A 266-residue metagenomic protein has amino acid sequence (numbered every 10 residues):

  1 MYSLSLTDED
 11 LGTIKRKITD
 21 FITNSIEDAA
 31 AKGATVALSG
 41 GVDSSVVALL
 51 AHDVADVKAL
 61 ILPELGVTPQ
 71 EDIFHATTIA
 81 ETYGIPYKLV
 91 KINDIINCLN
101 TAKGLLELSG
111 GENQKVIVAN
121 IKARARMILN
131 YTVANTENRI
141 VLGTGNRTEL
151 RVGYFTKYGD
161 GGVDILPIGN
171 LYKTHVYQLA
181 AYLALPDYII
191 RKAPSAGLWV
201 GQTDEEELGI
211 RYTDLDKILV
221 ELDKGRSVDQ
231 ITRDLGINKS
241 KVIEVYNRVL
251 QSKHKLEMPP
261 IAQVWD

Functional and structural regions predicted by a protein language model:
M1-V152, I231: ATP-dependent adenylation/nucleotidyltransferase module used to activate substrates
M1-V36, V42, V46-L50, V54 (+2 more regions): Peripheral terminal appendages
T23, A48, H52, T77 (+5 more regions): Predominant activation on well-ordered alpha-helical scaffold segments within soluble catalytic domains
D56, G104-L105, D160, L185 (+2 more regions): Residue-level marker of structural boundaries
K58-L60, D164, V242: Short hydrophobic/aromatic-enriched beta-strand-loop microsegments
E81, V118-K122, R126, R139-D214: Catalytic subdomain that performs nucleotidyl-dependent activation
N97, T156, Q178-A181, V220 (+1 more regions): Generic alpha-helical structural context detector
